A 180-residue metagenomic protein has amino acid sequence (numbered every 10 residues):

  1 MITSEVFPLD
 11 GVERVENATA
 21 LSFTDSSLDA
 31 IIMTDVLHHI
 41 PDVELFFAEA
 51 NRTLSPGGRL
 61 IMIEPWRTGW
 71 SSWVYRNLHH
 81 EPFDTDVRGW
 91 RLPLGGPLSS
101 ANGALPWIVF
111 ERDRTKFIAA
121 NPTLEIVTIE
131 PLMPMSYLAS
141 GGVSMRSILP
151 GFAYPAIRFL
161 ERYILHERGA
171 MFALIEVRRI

Functional and structural regions predicted by a protein language model:
M1-L21, A30, L45: Class I SAM-dependent methyltransferase SAM/SAH-binding core
A30-V36, M62: A short beta-strand submotif of the Rossmann-like class I SAM-dependent methyltransferase core that lines
P41-L45, W70: Short N-terminal helix/helix-N-cap motif within the alpha/beta-hydrolase-1
E44-R59: A short glycine-rich, Lys/Arg-flanked "PGG" loop and its adjoining helix->strand segment in the class I
R59-P93: Conserved class I S-adenosyl-L-methionine
L105-I129: Short alpha-helix
T123, I164-I180: Core SAM-dependent methyltransferase catalytic element
L132-R158: C-terminal helical/coil "lid" or tail adjacent to the Rossmann-like core of SAM-dependent
